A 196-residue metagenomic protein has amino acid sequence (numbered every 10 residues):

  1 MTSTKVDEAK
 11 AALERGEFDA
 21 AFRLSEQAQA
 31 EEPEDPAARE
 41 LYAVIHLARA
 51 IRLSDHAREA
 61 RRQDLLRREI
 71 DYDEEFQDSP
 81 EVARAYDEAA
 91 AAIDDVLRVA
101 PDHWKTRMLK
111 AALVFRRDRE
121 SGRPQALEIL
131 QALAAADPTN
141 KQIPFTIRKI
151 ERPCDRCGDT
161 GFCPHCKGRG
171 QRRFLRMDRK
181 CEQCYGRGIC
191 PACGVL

Functional and structural regions predicted by a protein language model:
D7, L41, A48, L109 (+1 more regions): "A position-specific structural signal for the A-helix of alpha-solenoid helical repeats
Q29-A30, A91-R98, A132-A135: Conserved structural position within tetratricopeptide repeats
A48-D95, R116-Q125: Short coil/linker segments at helix-helix boundaries
D155-G158, K167-G170, E182-Y185, G194-L196: Cys/His-coordinated zinc-binding microdomains
D159-F162, Q171-F174, I189: Short functional micro-motifs and their immediate structural scaffolds
